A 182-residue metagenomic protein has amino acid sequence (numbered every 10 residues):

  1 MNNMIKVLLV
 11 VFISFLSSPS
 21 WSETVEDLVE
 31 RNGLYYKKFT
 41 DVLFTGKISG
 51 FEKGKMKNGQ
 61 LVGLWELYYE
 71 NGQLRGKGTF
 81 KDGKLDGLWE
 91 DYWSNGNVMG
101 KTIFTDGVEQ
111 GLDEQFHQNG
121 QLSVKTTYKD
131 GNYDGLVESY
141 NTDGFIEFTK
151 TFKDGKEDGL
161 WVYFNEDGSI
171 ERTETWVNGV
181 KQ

Functional and structural regions predicted by a protein language model:
M4-L16: Sec-dependent N-terminal signal peptides
S17-Q182: Glycine/tyrosine- and acidic-biased, solvent-exposed loop/turn segments at the edges of beta-strands
